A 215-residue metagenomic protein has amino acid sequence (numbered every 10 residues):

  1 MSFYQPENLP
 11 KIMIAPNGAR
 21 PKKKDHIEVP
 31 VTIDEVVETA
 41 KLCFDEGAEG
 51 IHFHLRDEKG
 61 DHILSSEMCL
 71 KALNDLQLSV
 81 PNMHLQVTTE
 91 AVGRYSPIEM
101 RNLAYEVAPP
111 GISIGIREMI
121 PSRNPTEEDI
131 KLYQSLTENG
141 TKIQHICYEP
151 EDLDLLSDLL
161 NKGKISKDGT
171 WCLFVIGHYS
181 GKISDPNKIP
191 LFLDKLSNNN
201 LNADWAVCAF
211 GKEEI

Functional and structural regions predicted by a protein language model:
S2-E28: N-terminal small/glycine-rich loop or linker at the start of catalytic domains across soluble metabolic enzymes
Y4-I12, G47-E49, S79-L85, A108-P110 (+3 more regions): Short, well-ordered coil/turn segments that N-cap beta-strands
I14, D61-T89, Y133-E138, P190-N202: Alpha-helix-loop-beta-strand connector modules within alpha/beta enzyme cores
I14, I33, V37, A48-G60 (+1 more regions): Histidine-centered catalytic micro-motifs
K24, E49-A72, V175-Y179: Glycine-rich, proline-tolerant flexible connector loops at the mouths of alpha/beta enzymes
I33, H62-P125: Active-site beta->alpha loop and helix N-cap motifs at the rims of alpha/beta catalytic domains
V36, C43, H54, I112 (+1 more regions): Conserved, mostly hydrophobic/aromatic
G111-I215: Catalytic alpha/beta core domains of metabolic enzymes, predominantly
